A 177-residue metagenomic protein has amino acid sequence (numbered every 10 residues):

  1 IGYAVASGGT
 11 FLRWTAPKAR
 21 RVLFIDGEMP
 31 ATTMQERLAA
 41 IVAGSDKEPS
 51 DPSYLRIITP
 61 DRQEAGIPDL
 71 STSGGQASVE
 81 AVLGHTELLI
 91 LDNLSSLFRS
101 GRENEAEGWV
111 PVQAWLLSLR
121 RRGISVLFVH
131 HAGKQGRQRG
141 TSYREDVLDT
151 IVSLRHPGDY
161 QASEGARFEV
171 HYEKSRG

Functional and structural regions predicted by a protein language model:
G2, F24, D92, L148 (+1 more regions): Conserved RecA-like P-loop NTPase ATPase core
G2-R13: Walker A/P-loop NTP-binding motif
Y3, E80-L83, Q113-L117: A structural alpha-helix within SAM-dependent methyltransferase catalytic domains
S7, L83-G84, R120-R121: Residue-level signal for alpha-helix termini/capping positions
G8, A40-G44, T150, L154: A short linear boundary/processing microfeature
A16-E107: Conserved inter-motif catalytic segment of the P-loop NTP-binding fold
L88, S96, E107-G177: Phosphate-binding/switch region of NTP-binding enzymes
